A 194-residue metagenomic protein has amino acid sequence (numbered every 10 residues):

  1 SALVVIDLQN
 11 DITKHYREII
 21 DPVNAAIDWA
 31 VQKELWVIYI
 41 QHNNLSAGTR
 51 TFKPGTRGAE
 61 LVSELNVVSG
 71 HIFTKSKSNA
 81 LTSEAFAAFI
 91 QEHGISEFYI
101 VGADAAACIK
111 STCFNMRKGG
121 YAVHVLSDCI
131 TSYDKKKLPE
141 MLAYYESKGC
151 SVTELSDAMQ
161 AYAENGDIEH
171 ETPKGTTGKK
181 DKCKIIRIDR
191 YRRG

Functional and structural regions predicted by a protein language model:
S1-A2, D21, A25, W29-K33 (+1 more regions): Active-site-adjacent betaalpha module
V4-I6: Short hydrophobic beta-strand that contains or immediately precedes a catalytic carboxylate
L8, H42-N44, D128: Active-site loop/turn elements of alpha/beta-hydrolase fold enzymes, especially the short glycine-/histidine-rich
Q9-H15: Short acidic, Gly/Ser-rich segments with clustered Asp/Glu that frequently serve as metal-coordination loops in enzyme
T13, A47, D134: Conserved protein kinase catalytic core
Y16, I20: Flexible, glycine- and charge-enriched loops at secondary-structure boundaries
A30-S46: Von Willebrand factor
